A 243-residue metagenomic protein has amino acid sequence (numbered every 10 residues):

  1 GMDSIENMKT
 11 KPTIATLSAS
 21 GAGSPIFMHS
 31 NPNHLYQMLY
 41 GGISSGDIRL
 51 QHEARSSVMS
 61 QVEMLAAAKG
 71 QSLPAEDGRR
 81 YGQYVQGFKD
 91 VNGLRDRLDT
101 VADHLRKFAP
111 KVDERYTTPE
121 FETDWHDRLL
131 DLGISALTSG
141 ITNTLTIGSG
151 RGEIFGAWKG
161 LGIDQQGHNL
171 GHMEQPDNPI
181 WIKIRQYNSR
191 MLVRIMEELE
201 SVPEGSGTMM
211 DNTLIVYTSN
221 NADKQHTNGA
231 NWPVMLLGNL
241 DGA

Functional and structural regions predicted by a protein language model:
G1-A243: Ligand-binding pockets and gating/stacking loops
